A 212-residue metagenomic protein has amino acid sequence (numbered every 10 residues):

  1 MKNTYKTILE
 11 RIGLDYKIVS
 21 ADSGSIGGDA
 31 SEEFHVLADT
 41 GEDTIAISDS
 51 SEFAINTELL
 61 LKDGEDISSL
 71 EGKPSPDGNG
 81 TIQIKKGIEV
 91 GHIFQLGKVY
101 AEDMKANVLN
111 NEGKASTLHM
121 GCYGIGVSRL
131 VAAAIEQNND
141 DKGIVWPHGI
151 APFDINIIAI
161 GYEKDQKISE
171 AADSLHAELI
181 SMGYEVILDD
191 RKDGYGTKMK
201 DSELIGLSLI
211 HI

Functional and structural regions predicted by a protein language model:
M1-H211: NTP/phosphate- and nucleic-acid-binding module
